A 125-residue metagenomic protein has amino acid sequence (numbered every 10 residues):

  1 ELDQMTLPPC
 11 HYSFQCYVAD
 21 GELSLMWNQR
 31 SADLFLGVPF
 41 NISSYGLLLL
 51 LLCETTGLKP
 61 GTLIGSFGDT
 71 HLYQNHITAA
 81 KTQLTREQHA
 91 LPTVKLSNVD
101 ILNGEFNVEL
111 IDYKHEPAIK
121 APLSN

Functional and structural regions predicted by a protein language model:
E1-N125: Active-site helix-to-loop segments that bind/position phosphate- or nucleotide-bearing substrates and donors across
